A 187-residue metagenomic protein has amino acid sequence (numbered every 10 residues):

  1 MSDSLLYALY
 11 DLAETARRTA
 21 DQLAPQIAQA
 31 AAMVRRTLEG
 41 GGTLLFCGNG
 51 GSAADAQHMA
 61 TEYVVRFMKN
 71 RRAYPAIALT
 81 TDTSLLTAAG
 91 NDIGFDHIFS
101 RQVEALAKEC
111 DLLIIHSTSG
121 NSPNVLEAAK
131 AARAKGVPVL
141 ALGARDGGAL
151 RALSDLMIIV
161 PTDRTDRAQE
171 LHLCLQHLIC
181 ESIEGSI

Functional and structural regions predicted by a protein language model:
M1-Q22: Generic N-terminal amphipathic, Lys/Arg-enriched alpha-helix
Q22-G40: A short, well-structured juxtamembrane/interface segment
R36-A107: Glycine-rich, small/polar surface segments that engage phosphate groups of diverse ligands
S52-Q57, N121-A128, L150: Short glycine/serine/threonine-rich phosphate/pyrophosphate-binding segments that cradle anionic phosphate groups
A105, D166-I187: A charged, well-structured terminal subsegment
A141-S154: Short, glycine/polar-rich helix-capping loops at beta-to-alpha or helix-loop-helix junctions that flank or form
